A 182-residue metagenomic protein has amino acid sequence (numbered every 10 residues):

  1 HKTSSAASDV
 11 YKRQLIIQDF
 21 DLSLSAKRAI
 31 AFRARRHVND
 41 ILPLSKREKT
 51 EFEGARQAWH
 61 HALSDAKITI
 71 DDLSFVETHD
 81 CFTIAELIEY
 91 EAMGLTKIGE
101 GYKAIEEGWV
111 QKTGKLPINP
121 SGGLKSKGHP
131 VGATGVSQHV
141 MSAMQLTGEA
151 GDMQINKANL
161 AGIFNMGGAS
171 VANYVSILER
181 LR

Functional and structural regions predicted by a protein language model:
H1-A7, Y11: Single conserved hydrophobic/aromatic residue that forms the stacking wall/gate of nucleotide- or nucleobase-binding
S5, E53, K103-A133: Conserved catalytic cysteine-centered active-site region of acyl-thioester-dependent Claisen-condensing enzymes
L15-A29: Channel- or pocket-lining gating/hinge segments that regulate access to a cavity or pore
K27-R35, I70-H79, G99-E107, G114-P120 (+1 more regions): Beta-strand segments within the central parallel beta-sheet cores of soluble alpha/beta enzyme folds
L44-E48, D80-Y102, P130, A169-I177: Short glycine/threonine-rich loop-to-helix capping motif typified by GTGT followed within a few residues by an Asp-Pro
F52-A66, M141-T147: Short, well-ordered amphipathic alpha-helical segments that serve as non-catalytic structural scaffolds within diverse
S121-V131, Q145-E149, M153-R182: Structural signal for terminal/edge beta-strands and the immediately following C-terminal loop/tail that closes
